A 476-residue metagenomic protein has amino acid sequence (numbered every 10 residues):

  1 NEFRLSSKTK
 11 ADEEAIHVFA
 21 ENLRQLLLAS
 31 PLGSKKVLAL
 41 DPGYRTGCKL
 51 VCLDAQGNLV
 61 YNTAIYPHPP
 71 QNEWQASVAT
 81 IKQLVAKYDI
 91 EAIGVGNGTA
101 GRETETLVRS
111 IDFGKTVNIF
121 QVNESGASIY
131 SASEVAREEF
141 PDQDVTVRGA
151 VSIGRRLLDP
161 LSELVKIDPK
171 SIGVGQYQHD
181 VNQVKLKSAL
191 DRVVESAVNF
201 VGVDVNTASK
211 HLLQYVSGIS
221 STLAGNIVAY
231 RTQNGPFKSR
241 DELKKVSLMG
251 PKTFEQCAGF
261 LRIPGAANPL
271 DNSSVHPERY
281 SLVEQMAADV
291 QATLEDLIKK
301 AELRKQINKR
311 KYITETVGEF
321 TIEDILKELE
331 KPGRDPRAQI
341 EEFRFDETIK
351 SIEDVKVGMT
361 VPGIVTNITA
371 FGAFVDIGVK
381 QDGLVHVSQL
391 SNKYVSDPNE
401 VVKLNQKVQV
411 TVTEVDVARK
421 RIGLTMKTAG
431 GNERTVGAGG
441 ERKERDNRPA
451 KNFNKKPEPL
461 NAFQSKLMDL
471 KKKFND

Functional and structural regions predicted by a protein language model:
N1-K36, A55, V78-Q83: Extended, highly charged clamp/arch subdomains and adjacent linkers that form or line substrate-binding channels
F3, E91-A100, F120: Short glycine-rich phosphate-binding loop at a beta-alpha junction
P31-L59, G250: Gly/Thr-rich phosphate-binding beta-strand-loop-beta motif of the actin/hexokinase/Hsp70
V37-A39, K49, E105-L107, S239-E242 (+3 more regions): Short beta-alpha junctions and helix-cap segments that line functional grooves
G57-I90, G94: Nucleic-acid-processing active sites and adjacent nucleic-acid-binding tracks, predominantly divalent metal-dependent
Y61-W74, D144-V145, V387-P398: Flexible beta-alpha connector loops of hexameric P-loop NTPases
I129, E138-P236, P251, E255-L282 (+4 more regions): Long, highly charged, low-complexity intrinsically disordered interaction regions that mediate electrostatic DNA/RNA
L261-D476: Single-stranded RNA-binding regions, centering on S1/OB-family and related RNA-binding modules
